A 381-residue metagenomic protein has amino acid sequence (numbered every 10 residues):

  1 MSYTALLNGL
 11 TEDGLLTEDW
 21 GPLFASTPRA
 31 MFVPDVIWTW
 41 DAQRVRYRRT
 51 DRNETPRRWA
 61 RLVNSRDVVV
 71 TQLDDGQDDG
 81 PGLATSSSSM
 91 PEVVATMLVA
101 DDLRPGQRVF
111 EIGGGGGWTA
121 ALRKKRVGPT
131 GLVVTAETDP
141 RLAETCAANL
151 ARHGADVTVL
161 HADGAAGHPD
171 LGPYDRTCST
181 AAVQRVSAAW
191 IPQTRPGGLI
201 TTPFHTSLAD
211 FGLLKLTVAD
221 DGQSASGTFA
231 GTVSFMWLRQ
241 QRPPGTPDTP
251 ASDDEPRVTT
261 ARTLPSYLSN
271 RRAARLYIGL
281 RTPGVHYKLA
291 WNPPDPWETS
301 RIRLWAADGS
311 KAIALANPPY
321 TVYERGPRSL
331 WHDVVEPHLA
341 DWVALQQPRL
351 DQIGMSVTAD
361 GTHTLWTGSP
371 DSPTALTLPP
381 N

Functional and structural regions predicted by a protein language model:
M1-F110, G115, T119, C146 (+1 more regions): Class I SAM-dependent transferase core
W20, G82-P91, R281-V285, R325 (+1 more regions): Hydrophobic alpha-helical segments that drive targeting, anchoring, or assembly
G82-T201, S207-L208: Conserved nucleotide-cofactor-binding alpha/beta core module
C178, V183-E298, T374-P380: Class I SAM-binding transferase module
D210, P296-R301, L350, D360: A short, compositionally biased
R303-W305: Extended alpha-helical interaction scaffolds used for oligomerization/partner binding
A307-N381: C-terminal target-recognition/interaction regions appended to catalytic cores
